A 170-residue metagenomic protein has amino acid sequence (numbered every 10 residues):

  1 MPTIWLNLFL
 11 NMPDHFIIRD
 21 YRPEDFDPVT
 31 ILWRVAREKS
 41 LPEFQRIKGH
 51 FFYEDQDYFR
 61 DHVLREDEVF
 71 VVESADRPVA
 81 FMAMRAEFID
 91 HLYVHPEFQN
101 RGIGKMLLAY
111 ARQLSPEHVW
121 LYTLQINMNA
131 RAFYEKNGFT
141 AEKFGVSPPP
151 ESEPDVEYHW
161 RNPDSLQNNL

Functional and structural regions predicted by a protein language model:
I17-I31: A short beta-loop-alpha structural element at the N-terminal edge of CoA-dependent acyl/N-acetyltransferase catalytic
I31-F59: Conserved GNAT-fold acetyl-CoA-binding loop/helix
E66-A80: Conserved beta-hairpin
R85-Q99, T123-L124: A short, internal acetyl-CoA/4′-phosphopantetheine-binding micro-motif in the GNAT/acyltransferase core
F98, G102-A111: Conserved acetyl-CoA pyrophosphate-binding loop and the N-cap/start of the following alpha-helix in GNAT-like
L114-I126: Conserved GNAT acetyl-CoA-binding A-motif
W120-T123, T140-E157: Conserved catalytic-core motifs of GNAT/GCN5-like acyltransferases
Y134, F139: Conserved active-site tyrosine of GNAT-family acetyltransferases
